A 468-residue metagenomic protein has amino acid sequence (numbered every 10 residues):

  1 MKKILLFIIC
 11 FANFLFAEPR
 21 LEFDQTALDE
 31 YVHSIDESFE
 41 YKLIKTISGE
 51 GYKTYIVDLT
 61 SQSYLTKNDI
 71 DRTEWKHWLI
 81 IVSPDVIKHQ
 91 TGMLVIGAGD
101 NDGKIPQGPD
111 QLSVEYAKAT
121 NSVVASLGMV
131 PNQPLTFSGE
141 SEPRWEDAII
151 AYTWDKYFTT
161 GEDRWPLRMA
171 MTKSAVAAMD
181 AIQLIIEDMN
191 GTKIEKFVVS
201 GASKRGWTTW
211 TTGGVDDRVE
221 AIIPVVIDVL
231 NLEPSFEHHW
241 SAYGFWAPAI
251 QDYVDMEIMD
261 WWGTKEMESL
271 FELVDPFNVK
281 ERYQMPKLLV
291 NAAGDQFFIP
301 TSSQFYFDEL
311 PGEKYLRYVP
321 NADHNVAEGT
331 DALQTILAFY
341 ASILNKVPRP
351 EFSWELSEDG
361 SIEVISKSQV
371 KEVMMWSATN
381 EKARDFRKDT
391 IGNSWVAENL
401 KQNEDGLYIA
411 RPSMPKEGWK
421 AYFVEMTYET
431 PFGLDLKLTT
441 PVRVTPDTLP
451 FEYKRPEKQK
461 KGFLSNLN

Functional and structural regions predicted by a protein language model:
E18-H89: Catalytic-loop region of hydrolases
A98-G103, V114, S122-V176, V229-A242: Cap/lid segment of the alpha/beta-hydrolase catalytic domain
F158-S203, V219: Gly/Ser-rich "nucleophile elbow"/oxyanion-hole loop immediately N-terminal to the catalytic nucleophile in hydrolases
T211-D260, R317-P320, V326-D331: Hydrolase active-site cap/lid region
Y283, L289-N291: Short beta-strand/loop motif that positions the catalytic acidic residue of the alpha/beta-hydrolase fold
Q296-S302, E328: Conserved alpha/beta-hydrolase "acid-adjacent" motif
A338-S377, N393-G406, R411-P412: Surface beta-strand/loop "capping" patches
K416-P431: Short, aromatic- and glycine-rich surface loops/edge beta-strands on solvent-exposed regions
